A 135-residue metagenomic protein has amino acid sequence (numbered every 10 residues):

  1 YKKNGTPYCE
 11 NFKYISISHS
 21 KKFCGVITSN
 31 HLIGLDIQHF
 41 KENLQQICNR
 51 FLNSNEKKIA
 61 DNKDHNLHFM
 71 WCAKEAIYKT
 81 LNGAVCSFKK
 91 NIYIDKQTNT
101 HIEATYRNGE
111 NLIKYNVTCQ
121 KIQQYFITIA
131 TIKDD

Functional and structural regions predicted by a protein language model:
Y1-D135: Core catalytic alpha/beta fold that binds nucleotide/phospho-ligands
